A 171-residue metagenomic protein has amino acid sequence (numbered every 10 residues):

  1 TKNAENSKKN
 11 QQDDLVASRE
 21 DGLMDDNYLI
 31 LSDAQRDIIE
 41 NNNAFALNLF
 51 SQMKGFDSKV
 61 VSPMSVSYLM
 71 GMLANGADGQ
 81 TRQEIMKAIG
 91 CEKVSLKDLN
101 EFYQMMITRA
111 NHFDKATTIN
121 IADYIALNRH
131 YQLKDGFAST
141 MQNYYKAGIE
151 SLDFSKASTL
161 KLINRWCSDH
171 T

Functional and structural regions predicted by a protein language model:
K2-I85: Flexible propeptides and autoinhibitory/regulatory segments associated with cysteine proteases
D25-D33, I85-K93, A147-D153: Charged, low-complexity surface segments at secondary-structure and domain boundaries
L31-S32, S62, D78, S95 (+2 more regions): Alpha-helix initiation/capping motif
N41, V61-S65, A77-D78, S95-D98 (+3 more regions): Generic, well-ordered alpha-helical segments
F56, K97-T171: Non-catalytic, conformational "gating/processing" segments within enzyme and secreted inhibitor domains
V61-P63, Q80-K93, G136-A147: Short alpha-helical "patches" and their helix-cap loops
N75-T108: Active-site-surrounding "flap" and adjacent substrate/cofactor-binding loops of secreted or lumenal enzymes, prototyped
